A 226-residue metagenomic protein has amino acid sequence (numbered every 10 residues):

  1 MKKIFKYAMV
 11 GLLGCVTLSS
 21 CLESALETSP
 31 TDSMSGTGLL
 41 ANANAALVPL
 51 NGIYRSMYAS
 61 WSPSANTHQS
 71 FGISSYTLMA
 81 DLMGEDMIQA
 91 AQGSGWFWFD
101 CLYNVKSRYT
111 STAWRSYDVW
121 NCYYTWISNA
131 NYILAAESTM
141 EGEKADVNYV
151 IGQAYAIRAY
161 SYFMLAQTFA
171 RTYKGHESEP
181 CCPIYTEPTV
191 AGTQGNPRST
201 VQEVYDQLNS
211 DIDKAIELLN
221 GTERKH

Functional and structural regions predicted by a protein language model:
M1-S19: Sec-dependent bacterial lipoprotein signal peptides
C21-T77: Membrane-proximal, proline-rich intrinsically disordered regions
T31, A43-N44, H68-S111, W120 (+1 more regions): A structural signal for short, hydrophobic/glycine-enriched beta-strand patches
L50, I127-A130, Y205, I212: Inward-facing hydrophobic residues that define packing positions of alpha-helical scaffold repeats
S60-Q69, D146-V147, T222-H226: Surface-exposed patches in mature extracellular/periplasmic domains of secreted proteins
S94-F169, S199, K214-K225: Conserved, well-structured interaction surfaces
T168-Q207: Short coil/linker segments at helix-helix boundaries
